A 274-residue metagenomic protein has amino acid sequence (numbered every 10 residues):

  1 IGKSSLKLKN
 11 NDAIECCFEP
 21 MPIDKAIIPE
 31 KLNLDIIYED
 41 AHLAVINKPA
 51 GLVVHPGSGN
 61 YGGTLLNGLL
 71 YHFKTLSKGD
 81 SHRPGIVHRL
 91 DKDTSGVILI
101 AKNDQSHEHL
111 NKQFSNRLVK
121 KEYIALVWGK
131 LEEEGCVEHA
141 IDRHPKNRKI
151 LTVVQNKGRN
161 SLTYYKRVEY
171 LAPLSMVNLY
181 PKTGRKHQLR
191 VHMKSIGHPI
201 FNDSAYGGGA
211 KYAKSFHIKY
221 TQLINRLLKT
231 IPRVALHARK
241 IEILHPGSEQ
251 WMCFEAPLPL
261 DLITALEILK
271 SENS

Functional and structural regions predicted by a protein language model:
I1-S274: RNA pseudouridine synthases
